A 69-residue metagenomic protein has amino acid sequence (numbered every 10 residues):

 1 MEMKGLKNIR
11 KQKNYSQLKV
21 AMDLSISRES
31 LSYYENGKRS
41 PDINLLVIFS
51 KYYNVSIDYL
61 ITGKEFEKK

Functional and structural regions predicted by a protein language model:
K4-D23: Short basic helix-loop element that most often maps to the first helix and adjoining turn of HTH DNA-binding modules
L6, V20-A21, L31-Y34, L60: Conserved hydrophobic/aromatic packing and binding residues within compact polymer-binding modules
K7, L18, E29, I43 (+1 more regions): Residues within the helices of the helix-turn-helix
N8, Q12, I61-K69: Short, charged recognition helix plus adjacent turn of helix-turn-helix-like nucleic-acid-binding domains
S25, N44-Y59: DNA major-groove recognition helix of helix-turn-helix/homeodomain DNA-binding modules
I26-S40: Recognition helix of helix-turn-helix/homeodomain-like DNA-binding domains that insert into the DNA major groove
K38-K51, K64-E67: Short, basic-rich loop-to-helix N-cap that marks the start of a DNA-contacting helix
